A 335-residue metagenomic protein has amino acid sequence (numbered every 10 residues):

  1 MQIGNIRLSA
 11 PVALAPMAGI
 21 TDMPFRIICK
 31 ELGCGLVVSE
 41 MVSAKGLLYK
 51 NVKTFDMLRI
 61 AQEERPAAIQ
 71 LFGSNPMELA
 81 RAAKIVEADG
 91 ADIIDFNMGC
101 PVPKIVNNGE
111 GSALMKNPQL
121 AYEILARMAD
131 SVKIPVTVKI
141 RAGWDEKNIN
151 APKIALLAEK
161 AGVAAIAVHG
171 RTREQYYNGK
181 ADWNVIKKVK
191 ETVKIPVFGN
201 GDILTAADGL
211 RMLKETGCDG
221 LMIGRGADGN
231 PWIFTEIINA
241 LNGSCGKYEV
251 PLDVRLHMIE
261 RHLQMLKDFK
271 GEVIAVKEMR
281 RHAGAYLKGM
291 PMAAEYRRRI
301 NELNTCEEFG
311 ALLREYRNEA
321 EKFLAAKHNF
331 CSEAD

Functional and structural regions predicted by a protein language model:
M1-A13, K45-A68, C100, K104-N108 (+3 more regions): N-terminal small/glycine-rich loop or linker at the start of catalytic domains across soluble metabolic enzymes
Q2, M17-D92: Glycine-rich, positively charged N-terminal anion/phosphate-binding segment
L8, V12, A18, M23-P24 (+6 more regions): Alpha/beta catalytic cores of nucleotide-metabolism and tRNA/nucleoside-modifying enzymes
V12-P16, V37-S39, A67-L71, I94 (+4 more regions): Hydrophobic faces of well-ordered beta-strands that scaffold small-molecule active sites in alpha/beta enzyme cores
M17-G19, V42-A44, F72-S74, G99-P101 (+4 more regions): Active-site beta-loop-alpha junctions enriched in small/polar residues
E31, A80-E110, P118-I195: Alpha/beta enzyme core
